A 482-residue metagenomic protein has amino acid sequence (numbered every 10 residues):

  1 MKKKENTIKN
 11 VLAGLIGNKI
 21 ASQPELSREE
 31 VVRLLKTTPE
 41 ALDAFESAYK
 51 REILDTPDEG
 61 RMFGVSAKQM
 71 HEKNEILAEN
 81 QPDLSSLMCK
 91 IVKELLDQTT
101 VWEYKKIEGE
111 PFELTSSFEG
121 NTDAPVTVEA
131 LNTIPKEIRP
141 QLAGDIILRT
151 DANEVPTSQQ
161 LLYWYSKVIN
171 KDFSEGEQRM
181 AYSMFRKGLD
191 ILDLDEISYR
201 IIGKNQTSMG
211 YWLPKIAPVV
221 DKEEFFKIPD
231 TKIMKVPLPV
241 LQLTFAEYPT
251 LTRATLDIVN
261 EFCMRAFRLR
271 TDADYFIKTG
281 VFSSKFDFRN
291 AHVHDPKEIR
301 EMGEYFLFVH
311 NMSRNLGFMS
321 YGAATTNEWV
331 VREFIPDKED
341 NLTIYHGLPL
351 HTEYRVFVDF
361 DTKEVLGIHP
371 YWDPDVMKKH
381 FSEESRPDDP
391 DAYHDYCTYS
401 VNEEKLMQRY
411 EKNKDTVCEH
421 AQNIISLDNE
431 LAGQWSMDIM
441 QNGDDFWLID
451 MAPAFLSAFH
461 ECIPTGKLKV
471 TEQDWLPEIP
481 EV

Functional and structural regions predicted by a protein language model:
M1-T7: Short Lys/Arg-rich cationic patches that frequently serve as NLS/NoLS or arginine-rich RNA/DNA-binding motifs
K9, N18, S22, E30 (+5 more regions): ATP-binding N-terminal substructure of ATP-dependent carboxylate-amine bond-forming enzymes
L114, T362-Y371, D445-M451: Short, well-ordered strand-loop elements centered on a beta-strand within folded domains, enriched for acidic residues
E119, L142, R149, V155 (+6 more regions): Active-site nucleotide/adenylate-binding loops and adjacent lid/helix of ATP-dependent enzymes
Y354, M437: Residue-level detector of short, conserved catalytic/binding motifs and their immediate flanks
F357-D361, M440-N442: Short beta-strand micro-motifs enriched in acidic
Q408, K412-D415, S426-G433, Q441-V482: C-terminal active-site "lid" helix and adjoining low-complexity regulatory extension at the edge of ATP-using catalytic
